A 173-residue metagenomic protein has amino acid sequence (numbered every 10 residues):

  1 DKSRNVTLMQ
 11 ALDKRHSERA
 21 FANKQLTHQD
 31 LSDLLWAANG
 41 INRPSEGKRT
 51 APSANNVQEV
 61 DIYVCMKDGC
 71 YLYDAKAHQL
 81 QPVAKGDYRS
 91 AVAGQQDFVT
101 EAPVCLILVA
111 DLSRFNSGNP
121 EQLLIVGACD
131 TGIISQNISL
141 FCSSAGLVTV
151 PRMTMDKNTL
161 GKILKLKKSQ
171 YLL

Functional and structural regions predicted by a protein language model:
D1-A102: N-terminal amphipathic, basic helical "cap/leader" segment at the start of enzyme domains
R15, L34, I62, V104-F115 (+1 more regions): Small-aliphatic-rich amphipathic alpha-helix that forms the alpha element of a beta-alpha
K85-Y88, K157-K162: A short, hydrophobic/aromatic-rich structural module that often spans a beta strand with its adjoining loop
K165-L173: A glycine-rich helix N-cap at a beta->alpha junction
